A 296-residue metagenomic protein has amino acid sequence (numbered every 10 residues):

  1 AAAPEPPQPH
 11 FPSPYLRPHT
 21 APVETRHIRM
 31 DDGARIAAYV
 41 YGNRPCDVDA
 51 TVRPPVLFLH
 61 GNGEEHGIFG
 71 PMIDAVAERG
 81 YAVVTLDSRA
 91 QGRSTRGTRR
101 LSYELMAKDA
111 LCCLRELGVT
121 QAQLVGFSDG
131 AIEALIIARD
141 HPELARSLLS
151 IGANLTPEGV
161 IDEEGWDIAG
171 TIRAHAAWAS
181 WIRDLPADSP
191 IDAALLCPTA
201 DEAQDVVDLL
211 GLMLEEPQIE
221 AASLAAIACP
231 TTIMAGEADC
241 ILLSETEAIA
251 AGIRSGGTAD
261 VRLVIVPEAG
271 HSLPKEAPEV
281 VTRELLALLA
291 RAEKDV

Functional and structural regions predicted by a protein language model:
A1-H27, Y39: An N-terminal hydrophobic leader/cap segment in hydrolases
A37-R93: Conserved HGGG/HGGXW glycine-rich cap/lid loop of the alpha/beta-hydrolase fold
R44-P45, E78, T85-V125: Active-site loop/oxyanion-hole signature of alpha/beta-hydrolase fold enzymes
I132-D140, A145-W181: Flexible "cap/lid" loop of the alpha/beta hydrolase fold
V207-S223: Active-site nucleophile elbow and catalytic-triad environment of alpha/beta-hydrolase enzymes
I227, I233-A235: Short beta-strand/loop motif that positions the catalytic acidic residue of the alpha/beta-hydrolase fold
C240-T246: Conserved alpha/beta-hydrolase "acid-adjacent" motif
A269-P278, T282: Catalytic histidine-centered segment of alpha/beta-hydrolase-like enzymes
